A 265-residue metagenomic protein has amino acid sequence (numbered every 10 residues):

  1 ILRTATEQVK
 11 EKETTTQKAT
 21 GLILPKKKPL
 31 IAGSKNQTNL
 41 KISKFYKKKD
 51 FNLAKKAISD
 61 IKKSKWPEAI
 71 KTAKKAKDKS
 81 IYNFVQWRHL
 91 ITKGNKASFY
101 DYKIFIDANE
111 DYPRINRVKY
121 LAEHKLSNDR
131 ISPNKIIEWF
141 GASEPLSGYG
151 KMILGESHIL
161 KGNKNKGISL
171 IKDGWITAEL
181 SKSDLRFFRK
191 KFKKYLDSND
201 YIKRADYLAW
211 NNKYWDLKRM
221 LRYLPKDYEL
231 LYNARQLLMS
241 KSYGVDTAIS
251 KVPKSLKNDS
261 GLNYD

Functional and structural regions predicted by a protein language model:
I1-K44: Sec-dependent signal peptide cleavage junction
K28-D265: Alpha-helical solenoid repeat scaffolds
